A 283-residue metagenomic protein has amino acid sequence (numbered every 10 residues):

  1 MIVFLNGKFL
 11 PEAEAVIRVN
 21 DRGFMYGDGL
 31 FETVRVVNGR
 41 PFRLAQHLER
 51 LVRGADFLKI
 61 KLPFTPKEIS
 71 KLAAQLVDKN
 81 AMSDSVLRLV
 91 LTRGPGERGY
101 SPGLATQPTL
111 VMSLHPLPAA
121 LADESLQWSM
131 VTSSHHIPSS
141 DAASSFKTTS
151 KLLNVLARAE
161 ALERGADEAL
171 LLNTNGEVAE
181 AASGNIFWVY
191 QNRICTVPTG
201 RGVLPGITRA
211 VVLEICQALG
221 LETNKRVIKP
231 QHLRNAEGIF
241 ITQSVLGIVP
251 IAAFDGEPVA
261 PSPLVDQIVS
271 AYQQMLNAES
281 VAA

Functional and structural regions predicted by a protein language model:
M1-L170, T174-E177, G200, L204 (+1 more regions): Conserved alpha/beta cores of soluble small-molecule-handling proteins
E177-T199, P205: Glycine- and Gly-Pro-enriched alpha-helical subdomains that act as flexible, kink-prone "lid/hinge" or packing modules
